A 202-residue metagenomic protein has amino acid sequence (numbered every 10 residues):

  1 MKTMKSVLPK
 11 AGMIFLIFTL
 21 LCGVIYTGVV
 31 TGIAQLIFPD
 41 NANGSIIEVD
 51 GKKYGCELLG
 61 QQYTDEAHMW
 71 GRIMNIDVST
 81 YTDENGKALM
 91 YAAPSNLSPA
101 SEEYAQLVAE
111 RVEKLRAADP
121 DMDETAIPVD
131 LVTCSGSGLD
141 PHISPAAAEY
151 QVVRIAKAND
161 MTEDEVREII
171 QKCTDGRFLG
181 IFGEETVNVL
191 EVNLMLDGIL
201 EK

Functional and structural regions predicted by a protein language model:
M1-K2: Short, Lys/Arg-rich, polar N-terminal cytosolic tail immediately upstream of the first transmembrane signal-anchor
K5-C22: Aromatic-residue-lined binding/catalytic grooves and analogous aromatic/hydrophobic interfacial grooves in multimeric
S6, Q106, E110-E113, E168 (+1 more regions): Solvent-exposed alpha-helical segments within well-ordered globular domains of core cellular machineries
I14, G23, V30-Q151, A158 (+1 more regions): Flexible, solvent-exposed loop/hinge segments and secondary-structure transition points
E149-K202: Extracytoplasmic/periplasmic C-terminal soluble domains
